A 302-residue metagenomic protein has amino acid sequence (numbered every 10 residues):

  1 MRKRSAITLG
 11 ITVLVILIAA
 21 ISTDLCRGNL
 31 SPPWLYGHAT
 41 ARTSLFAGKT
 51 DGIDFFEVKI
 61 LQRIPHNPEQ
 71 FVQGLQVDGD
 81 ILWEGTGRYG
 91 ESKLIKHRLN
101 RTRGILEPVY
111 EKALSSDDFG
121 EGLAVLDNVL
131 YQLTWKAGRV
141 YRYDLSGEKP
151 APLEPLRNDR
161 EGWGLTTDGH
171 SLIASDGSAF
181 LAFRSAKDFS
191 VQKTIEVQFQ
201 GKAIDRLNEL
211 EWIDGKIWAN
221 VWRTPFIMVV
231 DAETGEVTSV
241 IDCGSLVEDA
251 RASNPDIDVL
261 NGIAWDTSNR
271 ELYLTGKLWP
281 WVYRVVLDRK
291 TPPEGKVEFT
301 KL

Functional and structural regions predicted by a protein language model:
A47-E69, I105-E107: A short helix->beta-strand "capping" segment at the edge of beta-propeller domains
L61-K93, K112-A124, W163-G164, G276-P280: Beta-strand-rich domains and repeat architectures in extracellular enzymes and scaffolds, especially beta-propellers
R63-P68, E111-S116, E154-D159, I195-K202 (+2 more regions): Surface loop/turn motifs at the tips and blade-to-blade linkers of beta-strand repeat domains
V72, L207, N254-W265: Signature of short aromatic-glycine-proline-rich micro-motifs recurring in repeat-based ectodomains
G79-D80, D127-N128, G169-H170, D214-G215 (+1 more regions): Short coil/turn segments that connect the beta-strands within blades of beta-propeller domains
W83-Y89, L130-A137, L172-A179, A219-R223 (+1 more regions): Conserved beta-strand positions in repeat-built beta-propeller and related beta-rich domains
R98-R103, D144-E148, A186-F189, D231-G235 (+1 more regions): Short loop/turn segments that connect beta-strands within beta-propeller blades
G104-Y143, P150-G162: Blade-loop segments of beta-propeller domains
